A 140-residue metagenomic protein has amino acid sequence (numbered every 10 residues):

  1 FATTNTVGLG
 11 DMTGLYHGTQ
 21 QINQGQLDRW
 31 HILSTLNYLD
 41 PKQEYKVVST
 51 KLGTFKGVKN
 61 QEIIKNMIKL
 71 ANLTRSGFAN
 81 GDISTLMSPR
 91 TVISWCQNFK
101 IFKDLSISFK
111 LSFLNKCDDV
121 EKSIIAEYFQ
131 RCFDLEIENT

Functional and structural regions predicted by a protein language model:
F1-T140: C-terminal regulatory/interaction module of P-loop NTP-utilizing enzymes
